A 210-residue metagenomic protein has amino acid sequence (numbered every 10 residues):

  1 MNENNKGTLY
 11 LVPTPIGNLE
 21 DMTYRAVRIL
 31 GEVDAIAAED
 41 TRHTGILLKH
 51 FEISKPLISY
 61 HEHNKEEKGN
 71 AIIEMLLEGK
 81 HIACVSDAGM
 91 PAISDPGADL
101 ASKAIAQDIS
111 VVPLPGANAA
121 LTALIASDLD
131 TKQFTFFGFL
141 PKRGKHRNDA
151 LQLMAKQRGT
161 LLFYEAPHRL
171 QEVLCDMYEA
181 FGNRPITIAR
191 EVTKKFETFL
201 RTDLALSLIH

Functional and structural regions predicted by a protein language model:
M1-E62: Glycine-rich, flexible N-terminal cofactor/catalytic loop recognition
I16-L19, D87-P91, P167-R169, K194: Short glycine-rich anion-binding loops that position phosphate/pyrophosphate groups of nucleotides and phosphorylated
L30-I36, D108-V112, T160-L161: Short active-site oxyanion
N64-I72: Glycine-rich, highly charged phosphate/nucleotide-binding loops
L77-F137, P141: Short glycine-cluster motifs
K145-K195: ATP/pyrophosphate-binding catalytic subdomain of soluble kinases
I209-H210: Conserved small/polar residues in nucleotide/adenosyl-binding loops
